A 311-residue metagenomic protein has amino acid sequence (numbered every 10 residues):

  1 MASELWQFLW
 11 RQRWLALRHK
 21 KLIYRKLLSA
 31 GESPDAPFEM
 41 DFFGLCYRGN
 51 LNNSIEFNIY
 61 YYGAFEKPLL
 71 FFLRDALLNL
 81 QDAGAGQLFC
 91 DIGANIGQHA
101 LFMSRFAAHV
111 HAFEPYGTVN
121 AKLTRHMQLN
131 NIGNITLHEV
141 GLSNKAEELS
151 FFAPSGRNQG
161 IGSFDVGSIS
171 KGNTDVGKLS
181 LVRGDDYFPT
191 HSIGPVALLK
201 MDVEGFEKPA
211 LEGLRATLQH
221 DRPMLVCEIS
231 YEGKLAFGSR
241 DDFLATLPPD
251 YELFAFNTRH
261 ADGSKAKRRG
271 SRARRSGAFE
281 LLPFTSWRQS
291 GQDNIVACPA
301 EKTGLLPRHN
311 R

Functional and structural regions predicted by a protein language model:
M1-R311: Phosphate/nucleotide-binding beta-alpha loop and adjacent structural elements of enzyme active sites
